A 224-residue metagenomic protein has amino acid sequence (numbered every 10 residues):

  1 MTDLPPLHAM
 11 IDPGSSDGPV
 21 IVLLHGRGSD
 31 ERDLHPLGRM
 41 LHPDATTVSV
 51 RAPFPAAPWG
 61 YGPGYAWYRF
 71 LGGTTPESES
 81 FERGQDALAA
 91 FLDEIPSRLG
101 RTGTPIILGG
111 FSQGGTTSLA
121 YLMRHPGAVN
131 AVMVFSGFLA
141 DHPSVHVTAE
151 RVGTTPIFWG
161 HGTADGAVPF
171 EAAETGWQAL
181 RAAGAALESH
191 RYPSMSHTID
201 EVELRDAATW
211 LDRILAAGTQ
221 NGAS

Functional and structural regions predicted by a protein language model:
T2-R101: Serine-hydrolase catalytic machinery in alpha/beta-hydrolase-like enzymes
P36, A120-R124: Active-site signature of alpha/beta-hydrolase-fold catalytic machinery across serine- and Asp/Cys-nucleophile hydrolases
G60-R69, G137-I157: Flexible "cap/lid" loop of the alpha/beta hydrolase fold
G100-G110: Alpha/beta-hydrolase fold nucleophile elbow
G110-G114, S118: Gly/Ala-rich beta-loop-alpha elbow adjacent to hydrolase catalytic centers
G127-A140: A conserved short beta-strand
W159-H161, D165: Short beta-strand/loop motif that positions the catalytic acidic residue of the alpha/beta-hydrolase fold
E171-S224: C-terminal catalytic histidine-bearing segment of alpha/beta-hydrolase fold enzymes
